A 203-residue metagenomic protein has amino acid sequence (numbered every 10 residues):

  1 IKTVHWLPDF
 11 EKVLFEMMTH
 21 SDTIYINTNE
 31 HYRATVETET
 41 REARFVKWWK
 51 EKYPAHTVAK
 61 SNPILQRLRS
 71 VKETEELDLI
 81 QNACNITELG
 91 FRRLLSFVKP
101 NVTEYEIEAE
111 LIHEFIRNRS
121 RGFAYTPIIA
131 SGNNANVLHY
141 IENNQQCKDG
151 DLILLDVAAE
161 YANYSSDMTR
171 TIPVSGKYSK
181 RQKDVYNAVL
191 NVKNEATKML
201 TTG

Functional and structural regions predicted by a protein language model:
I1-G203: Active-site neighborhoods and metal-handling regions in enzymes and metal-associated proteins
